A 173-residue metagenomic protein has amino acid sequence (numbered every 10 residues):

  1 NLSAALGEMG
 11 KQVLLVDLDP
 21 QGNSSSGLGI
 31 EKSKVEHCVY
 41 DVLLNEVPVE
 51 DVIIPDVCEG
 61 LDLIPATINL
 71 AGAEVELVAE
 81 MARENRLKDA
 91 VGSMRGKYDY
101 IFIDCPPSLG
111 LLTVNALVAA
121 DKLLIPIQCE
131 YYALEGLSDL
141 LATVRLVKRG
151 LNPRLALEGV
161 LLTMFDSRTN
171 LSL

Functional and structural regions predicted by a protein language model:
N1-L173: P-loop NTP-binding core
